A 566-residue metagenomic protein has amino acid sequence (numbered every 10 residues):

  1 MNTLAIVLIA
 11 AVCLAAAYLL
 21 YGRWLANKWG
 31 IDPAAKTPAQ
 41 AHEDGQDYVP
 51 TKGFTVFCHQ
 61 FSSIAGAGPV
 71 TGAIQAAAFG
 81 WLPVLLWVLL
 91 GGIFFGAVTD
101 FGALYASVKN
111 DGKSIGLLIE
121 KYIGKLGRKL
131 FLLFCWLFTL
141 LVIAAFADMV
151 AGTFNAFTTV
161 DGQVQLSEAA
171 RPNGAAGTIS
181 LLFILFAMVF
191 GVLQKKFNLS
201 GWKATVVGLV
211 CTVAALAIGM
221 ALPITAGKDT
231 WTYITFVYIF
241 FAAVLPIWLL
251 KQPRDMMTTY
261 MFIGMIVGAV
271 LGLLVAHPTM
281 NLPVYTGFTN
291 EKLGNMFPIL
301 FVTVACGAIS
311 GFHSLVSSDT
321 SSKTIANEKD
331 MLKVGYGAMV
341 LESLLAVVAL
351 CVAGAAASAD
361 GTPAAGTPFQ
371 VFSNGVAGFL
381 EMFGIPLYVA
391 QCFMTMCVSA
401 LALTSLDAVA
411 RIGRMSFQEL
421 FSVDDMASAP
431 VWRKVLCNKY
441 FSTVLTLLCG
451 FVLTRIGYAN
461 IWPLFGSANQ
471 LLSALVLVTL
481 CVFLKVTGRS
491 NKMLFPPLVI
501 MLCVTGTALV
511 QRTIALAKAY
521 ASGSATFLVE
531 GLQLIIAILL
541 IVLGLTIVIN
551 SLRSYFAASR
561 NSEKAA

Functional and structural regions predicted by a protein language model:
M1-A17, G208-W248, Q252-T258, G268-V275 (+5 more regions): A generic transmembrane alpha-helix motif of multi-pass inner-membrane proteins
N2, P69-V70, L82, L141-L166 (+13 more regions): Transmembrane helix-loop junctions in multi-pass membrane proteins
N2-L19, A76-A106, G116, G177-A187 (+2 more regions): Extracellular loop-to-transmembrane helix junctions
A16-V70, T259, N295, I299: Membrane-interface "cap" regions at the ends of multi-pass membrane proteins
R23-V49, G72-Q75, L85, L89 (+5 more regions): Flexible loop linkers connecting adjacent transmembrane helices in multi-pass alpha-helical membrane transporters
A67-I74, G91-T99, A103, S107-D111 (+6 more regions): Membrane-helix boundary/coupling elements in multi-pass transport proteins
F101, L273-G287, V340-G375: Extracellular/periplasmic helix-exit of transmembrane alpha-helices
K125-L140, G337-S343, A390, E419-R455: Loop-to-transmembrane helix boundary motifs in multi-pass membrane proteins
